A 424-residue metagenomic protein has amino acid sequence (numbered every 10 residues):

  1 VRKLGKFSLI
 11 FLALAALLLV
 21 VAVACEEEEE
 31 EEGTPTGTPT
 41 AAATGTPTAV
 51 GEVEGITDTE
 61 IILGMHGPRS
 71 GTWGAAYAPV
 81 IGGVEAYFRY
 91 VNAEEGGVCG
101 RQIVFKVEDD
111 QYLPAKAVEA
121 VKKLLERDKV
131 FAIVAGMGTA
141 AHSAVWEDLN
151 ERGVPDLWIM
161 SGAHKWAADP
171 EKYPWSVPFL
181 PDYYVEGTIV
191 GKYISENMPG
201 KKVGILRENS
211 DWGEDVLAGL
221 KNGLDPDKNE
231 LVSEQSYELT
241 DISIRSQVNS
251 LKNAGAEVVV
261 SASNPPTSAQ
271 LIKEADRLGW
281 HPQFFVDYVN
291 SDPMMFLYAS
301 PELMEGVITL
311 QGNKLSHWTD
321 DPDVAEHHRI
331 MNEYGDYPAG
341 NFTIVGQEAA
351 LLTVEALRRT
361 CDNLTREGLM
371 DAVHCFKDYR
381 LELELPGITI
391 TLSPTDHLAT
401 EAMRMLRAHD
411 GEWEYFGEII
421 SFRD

Functional and structural regions predicted by a protein language model:
V21-A24: C-terminal motif of bacterial Sec signal peptides marking the signal peptidase cleavage site
E26-T48: Ser/Thr-rich, Proline-interspersed low-complexity disordered segments
E28-E31, A49-G51, A75-G82, E94-A168 (+3 more regions): Beta-alpha junction/loop-to-helix N-cap segments that form part of ligand/metal-binding clefts
A49-T57, I61-E85, E108-P114, M137-G138 (+4 more regions): Extracytoplasmic "Venus flytrap"
A117, P178-K202, I242-R245, S268 (+4 more regions): Hydrophobic alpha-helical segments within soluble ligand-binding/sensing domains
K129-Q235, Q283-T309: Extracytoplasmic ligand/sensor domains, especially the bilobed periplasmic-binding protein
I272-Q347, I419-R423: Extracellular/periplasmic periplasmic-binding protein-like sensory domains
E333-T343, V354-W413: Segments of small-molecule ligand-sensing domains
